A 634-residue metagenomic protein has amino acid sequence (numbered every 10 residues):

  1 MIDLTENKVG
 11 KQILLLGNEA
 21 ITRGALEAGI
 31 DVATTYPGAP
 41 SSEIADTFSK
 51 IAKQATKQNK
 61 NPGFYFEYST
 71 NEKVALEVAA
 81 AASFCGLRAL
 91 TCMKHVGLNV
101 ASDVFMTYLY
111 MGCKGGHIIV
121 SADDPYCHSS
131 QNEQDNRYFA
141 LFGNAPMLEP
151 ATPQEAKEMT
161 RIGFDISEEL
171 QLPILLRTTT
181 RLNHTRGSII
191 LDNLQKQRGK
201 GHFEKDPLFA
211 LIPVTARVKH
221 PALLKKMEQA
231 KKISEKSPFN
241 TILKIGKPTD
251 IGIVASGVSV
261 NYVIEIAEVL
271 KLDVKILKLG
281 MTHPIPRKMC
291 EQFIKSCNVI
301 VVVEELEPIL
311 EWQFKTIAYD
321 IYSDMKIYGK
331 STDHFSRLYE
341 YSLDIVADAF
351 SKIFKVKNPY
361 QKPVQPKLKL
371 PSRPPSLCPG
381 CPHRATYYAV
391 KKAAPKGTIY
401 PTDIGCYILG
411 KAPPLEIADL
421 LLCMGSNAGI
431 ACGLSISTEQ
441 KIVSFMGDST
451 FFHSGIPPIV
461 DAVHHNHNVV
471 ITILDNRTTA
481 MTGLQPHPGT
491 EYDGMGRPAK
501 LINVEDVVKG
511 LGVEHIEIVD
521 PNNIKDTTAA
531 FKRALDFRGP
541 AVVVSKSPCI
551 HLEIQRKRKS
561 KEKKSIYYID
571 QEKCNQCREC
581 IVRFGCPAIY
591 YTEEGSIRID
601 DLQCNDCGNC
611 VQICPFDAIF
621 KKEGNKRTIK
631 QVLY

Functional and structural regions predicted by a protein language model:
M1-N18, T22, A28, P150-L377 (+6 more regions): Flexible, low-complexity linker and terminal segments
M1-P153, R181, K247, T316 (+2 more regions): Thiamine diphosphate
I44-S49, V78-A80, A101-F105, C127-Q134 (+17 more regions): Short acidic, glycine/serine/threonine-rich loops at helix termini
S49-Q58, I264-I276, G397, D506-G512: Short helix-loop-beta junction
A55-S69, G112-A122, H202-P207, N466-R477 (+2 more regions): A glycine-rich helix N-cap at a beta->alpha junction
P62-F64, A122-Y126, G143-L148, N298 (+7 more regions): Short beta-alpha connecting loops at secondary-structure transitions that line or flank enzyme active sites
S129, L409-V544, L552-R556: Thiamine diphosphate
